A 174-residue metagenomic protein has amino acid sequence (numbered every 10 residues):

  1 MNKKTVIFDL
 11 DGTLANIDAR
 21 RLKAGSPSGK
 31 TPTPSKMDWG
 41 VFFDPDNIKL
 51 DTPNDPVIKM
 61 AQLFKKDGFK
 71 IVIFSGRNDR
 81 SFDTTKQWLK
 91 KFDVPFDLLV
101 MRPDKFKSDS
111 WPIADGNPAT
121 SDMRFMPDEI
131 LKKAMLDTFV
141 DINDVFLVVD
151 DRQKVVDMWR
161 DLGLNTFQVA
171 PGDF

Functional and structural regions predicted by a protein language model:
M1-N2, I130: Generic N-terminal leader/processing signal
N2-K105: Alpha-helical substrate-recognition element adjacent to the catalytic core
P53-V57, E129-K132, R152: Amphipathic coiled-coil/heptad-repeat helices and related helical stalk/stem segments that mediate oligomerization
A61-K65, D137-V140, R160: Surface-exposed amphipathic alpha-helices with a cationic face
F69-V72, N143-L147: Short active-site oxyanion
D79-F146: Substrate-recognition "cap/lid" segment bordering the active-site pocket of phosphatases
L136, D144-F174: Acidic, Mg2+-coordinating phosphoryl-transfer loop and its flanking beta/alpha structural elements, shared across
